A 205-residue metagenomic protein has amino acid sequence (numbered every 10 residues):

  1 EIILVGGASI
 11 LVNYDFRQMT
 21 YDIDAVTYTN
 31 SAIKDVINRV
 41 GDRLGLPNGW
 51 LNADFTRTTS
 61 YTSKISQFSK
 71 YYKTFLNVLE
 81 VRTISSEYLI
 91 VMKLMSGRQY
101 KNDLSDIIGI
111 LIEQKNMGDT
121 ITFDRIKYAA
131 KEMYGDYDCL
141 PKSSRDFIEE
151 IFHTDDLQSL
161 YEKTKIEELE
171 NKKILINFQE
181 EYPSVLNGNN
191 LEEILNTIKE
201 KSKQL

Functional and structural regions predicted by a protein language model:
E1-L205: Compositionally biased terminal segments of proteins
